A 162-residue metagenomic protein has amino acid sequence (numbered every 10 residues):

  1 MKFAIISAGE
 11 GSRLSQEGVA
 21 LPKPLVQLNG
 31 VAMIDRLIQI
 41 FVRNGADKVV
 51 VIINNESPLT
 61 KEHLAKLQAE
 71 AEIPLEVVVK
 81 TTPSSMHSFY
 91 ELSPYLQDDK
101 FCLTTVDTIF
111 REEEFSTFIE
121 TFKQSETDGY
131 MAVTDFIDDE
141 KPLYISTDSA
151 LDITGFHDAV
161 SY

Functional and structural regions predicted by a protein language model:
M1-G18, L25: N-proximal low-complexity "stem/linker" segments adjacent to membrane-targeting elements
K2-I5, R13, V31-L103: Conserved N-terminal catalytic core of the sugar/cofactor nucleotidyltransferase
G18-L21, L64-L67, E91-P94, S116-E120 (+1 more regions): Short, glycine/charged-enriched secondary-structure capping and boundary segments
A20-D35: Short catalytic helix/loop segments, enriched in acidic residues and glycine and frequently bearing histidine
P24, P74-E76, D152: Conserved beta-strand segments of alpha/beta enzyme cores
V26, S84, F110: Glycosyltransferase donor-binding loop in the core domain
T105-I109: The conserved acidic donor/metal-binding loop of glycosyltransferases
R111-Y162: Conserved core of the sugar-phosphate nucleotidyltransferase
